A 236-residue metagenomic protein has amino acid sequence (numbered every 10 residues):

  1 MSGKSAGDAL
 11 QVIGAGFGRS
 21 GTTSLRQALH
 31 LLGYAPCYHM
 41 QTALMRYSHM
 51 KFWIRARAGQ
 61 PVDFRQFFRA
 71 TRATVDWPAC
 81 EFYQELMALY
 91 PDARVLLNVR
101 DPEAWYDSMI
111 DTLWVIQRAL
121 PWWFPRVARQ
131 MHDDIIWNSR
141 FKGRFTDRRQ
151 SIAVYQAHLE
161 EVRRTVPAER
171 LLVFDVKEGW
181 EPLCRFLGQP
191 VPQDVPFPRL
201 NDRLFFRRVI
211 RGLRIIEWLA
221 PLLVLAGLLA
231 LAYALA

Functional and structural regions predicted by a protein language model:
M1-R69: PAPS-dependent sulfotransferase catalytic core
G14-G16, M40-Q41, V75-A79, V99-R100 (+1 more regions): Short His-Asn-centered micro-motif
T22-T23, C80-Q84, Y106, W180-L183: Short, well-ordered alpha-helical microsegments
Y34, T42, Y83-R148, Q189: PAPS-dependent sulfotransferase catalytic domain
T42-M50, L96-A104, E160-I215: The conserved 3'-phosphoadenosine-5'-phosphosulfate
R55-F68, E81, L120-V173: PAPS-dependent sulfotransferase catalytic domain
A128-R144, P192-G227: PAPS-dependent sulfotransferase catalytic core
A230-A236: Juxtamembrane boundary at the C-terminal end of a transmembrane helix
